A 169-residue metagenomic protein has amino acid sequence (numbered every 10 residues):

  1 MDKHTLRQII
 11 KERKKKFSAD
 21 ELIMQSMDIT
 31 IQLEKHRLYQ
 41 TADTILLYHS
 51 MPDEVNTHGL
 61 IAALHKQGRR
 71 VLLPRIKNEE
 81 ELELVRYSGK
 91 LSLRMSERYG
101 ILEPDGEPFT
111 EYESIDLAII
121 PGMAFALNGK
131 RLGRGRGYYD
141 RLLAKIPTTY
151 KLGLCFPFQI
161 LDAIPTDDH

Functional and structural regions predicted by a protein language model:
M1-E113: N-terminal active-site beta-alpha-beta segment that forms phosphate/nucleotide-binding and substrate-recognition loops
E80-H169: Conserved phosphate- and dinucleotide-binding cores of soluble alpha/beta proteins, encompassing both enzyme active
